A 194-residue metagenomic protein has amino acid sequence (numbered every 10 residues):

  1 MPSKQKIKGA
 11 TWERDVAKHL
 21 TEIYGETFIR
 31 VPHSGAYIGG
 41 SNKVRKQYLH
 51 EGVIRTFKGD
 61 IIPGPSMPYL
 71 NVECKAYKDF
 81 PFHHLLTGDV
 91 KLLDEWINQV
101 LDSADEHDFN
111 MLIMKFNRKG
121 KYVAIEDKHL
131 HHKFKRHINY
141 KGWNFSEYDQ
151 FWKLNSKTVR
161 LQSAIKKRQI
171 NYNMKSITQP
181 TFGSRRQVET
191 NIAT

Functional and structural regions predicted by a protein language model:
M1-T194: Catalytic phosphate/metal-binding cores of nucleic-acid and nucleotide-processing enzymes, i.e., regions that mediate
